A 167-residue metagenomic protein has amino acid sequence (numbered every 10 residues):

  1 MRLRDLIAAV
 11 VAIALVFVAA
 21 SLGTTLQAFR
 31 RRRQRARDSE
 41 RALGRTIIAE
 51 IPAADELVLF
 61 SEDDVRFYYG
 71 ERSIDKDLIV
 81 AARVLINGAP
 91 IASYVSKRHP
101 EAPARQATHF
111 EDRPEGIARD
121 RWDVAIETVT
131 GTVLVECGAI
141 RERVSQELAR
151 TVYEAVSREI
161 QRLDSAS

Functional and structural regions predicted by a protein language model:
R2-D5, S61, I86, R141-L148 (+1 more regions): General structural signal for secondary-structure boundaries
R2-Y68: Anionic N-terminal interaction surfaces
Q27, V84, S157: Residue-level marker of positions within ordered structural domains that often coincide with functionally constrained
T46-I51, I74, V133-C137: Generic detection of short hydrophobic beta-strand segments and adjacent strand-loop junctions
V58-F60, F67, A82-V84, V124 (+1 more regions): Generic preference for hydrophobic/aromatic residues in regular secondary structure cores
D64, I74-R83, G138-R143: A short, sequence-level motif marking secondary-structure junctions
S73, L78-V133: Non-transmembrane, membrane-adjacent beta-strand/coil modules in membrane-associated proteins and peripheral
W122-S167: Terminal and domain-flanking low-complexity segments
